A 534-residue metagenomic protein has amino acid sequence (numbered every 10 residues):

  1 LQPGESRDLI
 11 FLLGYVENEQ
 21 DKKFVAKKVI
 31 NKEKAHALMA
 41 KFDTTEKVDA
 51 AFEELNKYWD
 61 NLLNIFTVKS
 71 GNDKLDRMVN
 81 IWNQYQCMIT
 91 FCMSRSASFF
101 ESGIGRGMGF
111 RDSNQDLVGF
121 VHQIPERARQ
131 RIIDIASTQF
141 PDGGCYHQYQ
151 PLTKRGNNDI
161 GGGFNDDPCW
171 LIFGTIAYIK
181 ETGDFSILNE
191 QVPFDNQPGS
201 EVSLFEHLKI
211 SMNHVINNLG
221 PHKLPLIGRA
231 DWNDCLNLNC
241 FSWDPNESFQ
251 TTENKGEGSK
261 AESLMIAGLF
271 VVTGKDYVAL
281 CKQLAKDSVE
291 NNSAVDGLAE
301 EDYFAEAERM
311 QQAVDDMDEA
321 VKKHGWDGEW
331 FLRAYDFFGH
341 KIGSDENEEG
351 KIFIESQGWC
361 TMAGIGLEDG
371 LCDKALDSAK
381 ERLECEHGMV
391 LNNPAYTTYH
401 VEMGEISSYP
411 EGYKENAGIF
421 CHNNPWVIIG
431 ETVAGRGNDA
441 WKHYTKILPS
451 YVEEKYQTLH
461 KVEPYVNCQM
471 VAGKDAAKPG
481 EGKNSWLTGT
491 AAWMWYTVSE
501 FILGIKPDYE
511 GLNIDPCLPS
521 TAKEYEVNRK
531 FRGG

Functional and structural regions predicted by a protein language model:
L1, W330-E348, S408, T521-E526 (+1 more regions): Flexible, glycine/threonine-enriched loop-and-boundary segments that flank and lead into catalytic domains of large
L1-L13, N18-V25, N246-N254, G258 (+4 more regions): Structured mid-domain segments that build the active-site/substrate or prosthetic-cofactor binding neighborhood
Q2-G107, P198-F205, K209-M212, L280-V321: Acidic/polar, glycine-enriched structural segments that form the non-catalytic walls/loops of the carbohydrate-binding
T67-I81, E126, Q130, I135-A136 (+9 more regions): Active-site acid/base region of carbohydrate-active enzymes
S98-S113, G156-N165, F249-A267, H340-A363 (+5 more regions): Solvent-exposed loop and edge beta-strand segments that line ligand/cofactor-binding and catalytic clefts
M108, D112-S113, L117-A128, I132-I227 (+6 more regions): Aromatic-rich carbohydrate-recognition surfaces in CAZymes
E262-D287, D296, E300-Y303, A307-V314 (+2 more regions): Extended amphipathic alpha-helical segments enriched in small hydrophobics
E381-C385, T397, Y409-A417, W426-G534: Non-catalytic C-terminal accessory modules of carbohydrate-active enzymes
